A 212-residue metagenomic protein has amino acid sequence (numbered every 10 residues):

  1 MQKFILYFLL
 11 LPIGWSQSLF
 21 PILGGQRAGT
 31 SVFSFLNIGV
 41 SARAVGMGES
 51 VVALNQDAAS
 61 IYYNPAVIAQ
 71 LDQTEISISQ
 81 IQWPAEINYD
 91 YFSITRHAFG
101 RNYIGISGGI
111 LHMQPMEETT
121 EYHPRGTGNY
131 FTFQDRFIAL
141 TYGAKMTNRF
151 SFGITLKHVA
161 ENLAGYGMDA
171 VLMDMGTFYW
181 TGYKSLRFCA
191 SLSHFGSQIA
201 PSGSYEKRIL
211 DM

Functional and structural regions predicted by a protein language model:
M1-F4, N148: Positively charged n-region of N-terminal signal peptides that target proteins for export
F4-I13: Sec-dependent N-terminal signal peptides
Y7, D72-Q80, D90: Glycine-/proline-rich flexible loop or hinge segments
Q17-V45, I81, N88-M212: Outer-membrane beta-barrel porins/channels
E49-V52, T74-P84: Short strand-turn segments of transmembrane beta-barrel domains in outer membranes, especially the first one or two
A53-Q56, G128-Y130: Short, flexible loop segments at the rims of nucleotide/cofactor-binding pockets, characterized by
A59-I68: N-terminal periplasmic accessory domains that precede and gate Gram-negative outer-membrane beta-barrel machines
